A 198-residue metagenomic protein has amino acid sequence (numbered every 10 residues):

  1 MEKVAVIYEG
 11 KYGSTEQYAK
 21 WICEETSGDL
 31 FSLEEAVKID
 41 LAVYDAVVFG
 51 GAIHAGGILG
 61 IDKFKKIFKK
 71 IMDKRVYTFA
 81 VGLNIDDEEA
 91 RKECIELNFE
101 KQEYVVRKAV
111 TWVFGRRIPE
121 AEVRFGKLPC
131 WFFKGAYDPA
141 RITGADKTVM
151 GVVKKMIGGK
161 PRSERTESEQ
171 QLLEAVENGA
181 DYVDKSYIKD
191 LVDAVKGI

Functional and structural regions predicted by a protein language model:
M1-K74, T78-F79, E103-Y104, K189 (+1 more regions): N-terminal beta1-alpha1-beta2 submodule of the flavodoxin-like/Rossmannoid cofactor-binding fold
A55-I198: FMN-binding flavodoxin-like domain, especially the glycine-rich phosphate-binding loop
